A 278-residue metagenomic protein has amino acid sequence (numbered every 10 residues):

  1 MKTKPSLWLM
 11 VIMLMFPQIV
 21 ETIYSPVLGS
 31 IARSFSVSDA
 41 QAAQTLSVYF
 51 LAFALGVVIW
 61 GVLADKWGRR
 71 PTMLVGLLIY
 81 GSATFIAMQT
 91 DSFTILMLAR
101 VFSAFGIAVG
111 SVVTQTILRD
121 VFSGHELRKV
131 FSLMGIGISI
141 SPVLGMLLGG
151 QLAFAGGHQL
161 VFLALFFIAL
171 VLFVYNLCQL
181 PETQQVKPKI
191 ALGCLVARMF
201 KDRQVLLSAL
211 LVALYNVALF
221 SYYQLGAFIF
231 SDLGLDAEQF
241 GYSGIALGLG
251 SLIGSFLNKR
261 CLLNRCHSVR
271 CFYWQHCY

Functional and structural regions predicted by a protein language model:
P5-D39, Y222-A227: Extracytoplasmic
S30, G61-V62, K66, Q151 (+1 more regions): Membrane-interface helix termini in secondary transporters
S47-W60, I245-L257: Central cavity-lining transmembrane alpha-helices of secondary-active solute carriers, predominantly the Major
A54-T94: Conserved MFS/SLC helix-loop-helix module at the cytosolic interface between two early adjacent transmembrane helices
A99-I140: Cytoplasmic helix-loop-helix junction between adjacent transmembrane helices in 12-TM secondary transporters
F166-Q185: C-terminal membrane-cytosol helix-exit motif in multi-pass small-molecule transporters
P181-S208: Juxtamembrane intracellular "pre-TM" segments in multi-pass secondary transporters
V205-G244: Extracytoplasmic gate region of multi-pass secondary transporters
